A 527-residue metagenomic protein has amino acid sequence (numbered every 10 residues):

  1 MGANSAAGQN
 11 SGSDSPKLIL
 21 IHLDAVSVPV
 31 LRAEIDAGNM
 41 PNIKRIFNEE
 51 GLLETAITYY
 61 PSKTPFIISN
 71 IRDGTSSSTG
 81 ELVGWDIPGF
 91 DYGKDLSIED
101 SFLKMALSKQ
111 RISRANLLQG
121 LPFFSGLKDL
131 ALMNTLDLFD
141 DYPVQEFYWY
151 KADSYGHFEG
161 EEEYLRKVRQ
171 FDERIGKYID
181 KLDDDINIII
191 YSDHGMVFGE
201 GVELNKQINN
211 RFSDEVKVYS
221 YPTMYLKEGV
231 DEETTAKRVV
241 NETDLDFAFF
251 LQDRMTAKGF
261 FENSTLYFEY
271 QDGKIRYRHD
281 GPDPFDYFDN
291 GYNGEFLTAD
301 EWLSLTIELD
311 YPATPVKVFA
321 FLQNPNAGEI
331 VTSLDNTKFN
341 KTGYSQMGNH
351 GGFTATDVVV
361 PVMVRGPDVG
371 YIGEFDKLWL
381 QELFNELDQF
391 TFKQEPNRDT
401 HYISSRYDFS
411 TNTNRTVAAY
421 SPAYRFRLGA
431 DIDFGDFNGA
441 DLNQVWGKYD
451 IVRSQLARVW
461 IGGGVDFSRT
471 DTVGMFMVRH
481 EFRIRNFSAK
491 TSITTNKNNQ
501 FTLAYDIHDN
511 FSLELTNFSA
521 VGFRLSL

Functional and structural regions predicted by a protein language model:
L31-T79: Short, structured active-site-proximal loop/turn typified by the sulfatase FGly-forming signature C/S-X-P-X-R
Y59-L165, Q170, G273-E308, A327 (+2 more regions): His/Asp/Glu-rich, glycine-adjacent segments that coordinate divalent cations and/or stabilize oxyanion chemistry on
L136, Q145-F147, D153-I189, T234 (+3 more regions): A long, amphipathic alpha-helix that forms part of the scaffold/cap immediately adjacent to metal-dependent active
F171-K206, G328-S333: Metal-dependent active-site segment of extracytoplasmic phospho-/sulfohydrolases and closely related
Y219-Y371, L380: Active-site neighborhoods of enzymes that stabilize oxyanions during catalysis
K393-F437: Short glycine/proline- and aromatic-enriched beta-strand/turn motifs that initiate or cap beta-hairpins
Y424-A430, V452-I461, R483-T491, N499 (+1 more regions): Repeated loop/turn-to-beta-strand initiation elements of outer-membrane beta-barrel proteins
V478, F501-D506, T516-L527: Outer-membrane beta-barrel "beta-signal"
